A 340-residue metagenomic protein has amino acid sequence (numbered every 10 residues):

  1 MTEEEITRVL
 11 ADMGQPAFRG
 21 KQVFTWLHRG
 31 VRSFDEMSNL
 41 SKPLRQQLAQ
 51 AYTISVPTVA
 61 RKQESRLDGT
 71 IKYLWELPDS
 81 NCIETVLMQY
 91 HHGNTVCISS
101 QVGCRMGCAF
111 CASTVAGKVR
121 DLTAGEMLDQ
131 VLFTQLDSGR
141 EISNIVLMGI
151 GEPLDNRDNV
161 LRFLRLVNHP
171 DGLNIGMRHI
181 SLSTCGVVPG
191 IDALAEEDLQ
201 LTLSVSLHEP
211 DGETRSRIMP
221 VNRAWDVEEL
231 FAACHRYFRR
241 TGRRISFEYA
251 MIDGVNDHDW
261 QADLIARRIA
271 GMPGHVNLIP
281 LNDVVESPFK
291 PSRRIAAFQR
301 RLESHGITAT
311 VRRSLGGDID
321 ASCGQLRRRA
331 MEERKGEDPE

Functional and structural regions predicted by a protein language model:
M1-I83, H235-R244, Y249-E340: Auxiliary Fe-S-binding modules of radical SAM enzymes
R29-G30, S113-K118, D211-G212, L281-V285: A short, flexible beta-alpha/helix-coil linker loop
S65, S99-S100, S113, S183 (+1 more regions): Short linear Ser/Thr-Pro motifs
Y73-S99: Helix-turn-helix/homeodomain-like alpha-helical modules used for DNA recognition and transcription-factor dimerization
Q89-E126: Canonical Radical SAM [4Fe-4S] cluster-binding loop centered on the CxxxCxxC motif and its immediate flanking residues
V115-N144: Conserved alpha-helical substructure of the radical SAM core
F133-A309: Conserved AdoMet/S-adenosylmethionine-binding subsite of the radical SAM
